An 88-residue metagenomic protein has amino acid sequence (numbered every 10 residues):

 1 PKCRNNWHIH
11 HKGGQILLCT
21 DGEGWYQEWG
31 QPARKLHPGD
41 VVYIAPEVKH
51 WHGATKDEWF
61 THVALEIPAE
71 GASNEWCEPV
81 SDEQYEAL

Functional and structural regions predicted by a protein language model:
K2, L36-D57: Conserved metal-binding segment of the jelly-roll/cupin
R4, H11-P38, V48: A short beta-strand-loop-beta hairpin characteristic of the jelly-roll/cupin
N5-N6, N74: Detector for Asparagine
I16-L17, D40-V42, E66-I67: Alpha-helical interaction segments
W51-L88: Double-stranded beta-helix
